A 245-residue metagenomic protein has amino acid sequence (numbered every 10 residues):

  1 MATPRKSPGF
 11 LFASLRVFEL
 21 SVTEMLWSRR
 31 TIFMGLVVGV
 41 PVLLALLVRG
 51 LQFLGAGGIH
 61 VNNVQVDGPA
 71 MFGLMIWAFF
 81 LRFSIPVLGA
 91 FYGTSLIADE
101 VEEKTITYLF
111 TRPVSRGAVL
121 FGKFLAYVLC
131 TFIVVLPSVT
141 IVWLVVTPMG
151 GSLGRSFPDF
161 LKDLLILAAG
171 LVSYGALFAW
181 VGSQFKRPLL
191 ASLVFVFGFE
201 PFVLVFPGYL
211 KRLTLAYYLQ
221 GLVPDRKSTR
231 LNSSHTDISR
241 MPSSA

Functional and structural regions predicted by a protein language model:
M1-F18, G154: Short, membrane-interfacial amphipathic segments enriched in basic
A2-R5, G39-S95, L120-L189, L204 (+1 more regions): Secretory targeting signals
F12-R16, P207-R230: Short hydrophobic, aromatic-rich alpha-helical segments embedded in or entering the lipid bilayer of multi-pass
F18, Y92-V128: Helix-loop-helix units of permease transmembrane domains in multi-pass membrane transporters, especially ABC
V22-V37: Membrane-interface helix starts
I32, G117, L189-L190: Residues that define the loop-to-transmembrane-helix transition and helix capping in multi-pass membrane transporters
T229-S233, A245: Conserved small/polar residues in nucleotide/adenosyl-binding loops
